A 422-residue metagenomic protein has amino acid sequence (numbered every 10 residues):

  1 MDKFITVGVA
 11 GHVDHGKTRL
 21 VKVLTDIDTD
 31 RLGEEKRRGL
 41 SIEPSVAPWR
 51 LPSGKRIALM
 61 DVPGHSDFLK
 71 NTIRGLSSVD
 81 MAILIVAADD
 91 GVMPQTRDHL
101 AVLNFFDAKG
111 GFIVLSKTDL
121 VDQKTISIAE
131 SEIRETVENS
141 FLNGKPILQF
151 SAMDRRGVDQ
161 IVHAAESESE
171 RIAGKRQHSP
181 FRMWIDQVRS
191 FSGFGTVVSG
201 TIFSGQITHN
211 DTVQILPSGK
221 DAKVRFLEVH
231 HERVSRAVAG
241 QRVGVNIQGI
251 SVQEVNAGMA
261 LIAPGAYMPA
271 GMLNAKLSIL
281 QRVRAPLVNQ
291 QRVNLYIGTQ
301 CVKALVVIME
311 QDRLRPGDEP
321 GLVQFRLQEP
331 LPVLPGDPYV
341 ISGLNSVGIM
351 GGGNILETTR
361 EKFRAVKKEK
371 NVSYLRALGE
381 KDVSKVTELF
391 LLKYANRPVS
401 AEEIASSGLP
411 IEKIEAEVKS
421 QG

Functional and structural regions predicted by a protein language model:
M1-V62: Conserved G1/Walker A P-loop phosphate-binding module
V7-G11, H15-V23, D67-N71, G91-P94 (+1 more regions): P-loop/Walker A NTP-binding module and the surrounding RecA-like catalytic core of P-loop NTPases
V9, V121-T125, S251-G422: C-terminal effector modules of nucleic-acid-centric enzymes and ribosome-associated factors
D14, L20, G39, L59-D61 (+11 more regions): Residue-level signature of catalytic and energy-coupling elements of molecular machines, predominantly ATP/GTP-dependent
R56, V62-D67, S77-L100, F106-I128: Conserved Switch II/interswitch segment of TRAFAC-class P-loop GTPases
H65-S66, D89-M93, K117-D122, A152-R156 (+5 more regions): Conserved nucleotide-binding/hydrolysis micro-motifs of P-loop NTPases
A87-A88, F112-S127, I147-R156, Q248 (+3 more regions): G-domain G4 guanine-recognition motif of GTPases
T118, E135-V283: Conserved catalytic-core segments of large NTP-driven translation/proteostasis enzymes
